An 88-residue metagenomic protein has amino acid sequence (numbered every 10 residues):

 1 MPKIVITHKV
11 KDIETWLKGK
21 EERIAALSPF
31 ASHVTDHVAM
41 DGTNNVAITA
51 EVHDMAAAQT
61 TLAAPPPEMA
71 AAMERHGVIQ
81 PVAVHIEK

Functional and structural regions predicted by a protein language model:
M1-K88: Short S/T/G/P-rich N-terminal loop/turn motif that feeds into the first structured element of a domain
